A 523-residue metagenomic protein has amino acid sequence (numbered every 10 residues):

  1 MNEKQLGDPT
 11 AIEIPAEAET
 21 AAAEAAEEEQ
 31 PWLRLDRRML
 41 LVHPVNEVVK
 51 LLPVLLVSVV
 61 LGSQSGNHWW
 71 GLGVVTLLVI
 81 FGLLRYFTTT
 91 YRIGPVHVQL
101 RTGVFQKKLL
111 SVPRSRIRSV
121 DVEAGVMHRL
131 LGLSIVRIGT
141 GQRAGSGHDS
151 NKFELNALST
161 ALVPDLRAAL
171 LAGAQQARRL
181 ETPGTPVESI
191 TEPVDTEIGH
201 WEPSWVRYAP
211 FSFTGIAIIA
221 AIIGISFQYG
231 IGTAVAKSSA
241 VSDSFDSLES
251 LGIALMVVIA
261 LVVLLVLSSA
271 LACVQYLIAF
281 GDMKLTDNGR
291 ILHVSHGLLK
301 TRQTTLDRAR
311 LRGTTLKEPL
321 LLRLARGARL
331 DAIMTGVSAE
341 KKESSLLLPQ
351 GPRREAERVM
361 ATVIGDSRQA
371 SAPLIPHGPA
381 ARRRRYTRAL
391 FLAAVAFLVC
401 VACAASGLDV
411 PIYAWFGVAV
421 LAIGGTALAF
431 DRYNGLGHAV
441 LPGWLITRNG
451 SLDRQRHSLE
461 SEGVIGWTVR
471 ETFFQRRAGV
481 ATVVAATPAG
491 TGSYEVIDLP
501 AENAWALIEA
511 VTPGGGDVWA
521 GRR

Functional and structural regions predicted by a protein language model:
M1-R523: N-terminal basic, Ser/Thr-rich segments that initiate or prime the first beta/alpha elements at protein or domain
